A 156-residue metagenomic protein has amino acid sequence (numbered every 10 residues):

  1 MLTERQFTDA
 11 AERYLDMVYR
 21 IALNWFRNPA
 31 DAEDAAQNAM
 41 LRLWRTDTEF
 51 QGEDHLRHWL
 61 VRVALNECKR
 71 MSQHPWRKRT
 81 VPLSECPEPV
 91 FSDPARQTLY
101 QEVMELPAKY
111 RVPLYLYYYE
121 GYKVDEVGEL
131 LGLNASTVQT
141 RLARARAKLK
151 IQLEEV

Functional and structural regions predicted by a protein language model:
M1-R20, E33, R111: A short, charge-rich alpha-helical start-of-domain segment used by transcription regulators
A11, Y19, P29-T46: Conserved RNAP core-binding helix
L15, L23, M40-W44, D54-Q73: Σ70-family region 2.3-2.4 aromatic/basic alpha-helix that recognizes the −10 promoter and nucleates DNA melting
L15, Y19, M40, P107 (+2 more regions): C-terminal flanking helix
Q51, R62-L83, S92, R144: Arg/Lys-rich amphipathic alpha helix in sigma70-family domain 2
L65, K69, L131-V156: DNA-recognition helix of helix-turn-helix
K78-M104: Acidic, proline/glycine-rich intrinsically disordered inter-domain spacer in sigma factors
P113-Y117: A short pre-motif secondary-structure segment
